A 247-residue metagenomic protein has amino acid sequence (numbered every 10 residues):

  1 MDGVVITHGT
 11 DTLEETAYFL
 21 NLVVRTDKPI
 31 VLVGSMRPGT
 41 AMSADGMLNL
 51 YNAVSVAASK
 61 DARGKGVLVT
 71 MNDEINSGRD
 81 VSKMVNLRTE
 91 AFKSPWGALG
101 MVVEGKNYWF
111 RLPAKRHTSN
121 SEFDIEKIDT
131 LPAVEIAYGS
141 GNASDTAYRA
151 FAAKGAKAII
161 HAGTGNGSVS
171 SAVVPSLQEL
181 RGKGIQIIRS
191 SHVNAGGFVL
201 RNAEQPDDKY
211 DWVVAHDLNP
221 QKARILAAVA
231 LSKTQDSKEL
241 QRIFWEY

Functional and structural regions predicted by a protein language model:
D2-G3, A158: Structural motif
I6-H8, V31-G34, L68-N72, Y138 (+2 more regions): Short beta-strand segments
I6-K28, V169-Q178: Short Gly/Thr/Asp-enriched flexible loops that form oxyanion-binding sites at enzyme active sites
H8-E14, E74-N76, G165-S168, N194-A195: Gly/Ser/Thr-rich loops at beta-strand to alpha-helix junctions that form or flank small-molecule/cofactor-binding
L32-E104: Internal gly/pro-rich beta-alpha loop/helix module that stabilizes soluble enzyme cofactors or their anionic handles
S77-G167, E246-Y247: Accessory alpha-helical/coil subdomains and C-terminal extensions that flank or cap enzyme catalytic cores
N166-Y247: C-terminal non-catalytic interaction/assembly regions of soluble proteins
